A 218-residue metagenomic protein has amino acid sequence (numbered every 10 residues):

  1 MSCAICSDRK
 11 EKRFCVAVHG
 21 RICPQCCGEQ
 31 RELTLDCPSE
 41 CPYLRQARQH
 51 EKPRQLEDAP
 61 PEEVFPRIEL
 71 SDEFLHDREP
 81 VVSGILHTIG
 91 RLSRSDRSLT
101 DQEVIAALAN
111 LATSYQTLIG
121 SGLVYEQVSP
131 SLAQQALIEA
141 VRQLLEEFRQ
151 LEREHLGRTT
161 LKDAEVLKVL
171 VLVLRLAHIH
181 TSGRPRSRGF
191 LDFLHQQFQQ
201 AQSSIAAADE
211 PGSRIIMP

Functional and structural regions predicted by a protein language model:
M1-D58: N-terminal cysteine/histidine-rich coordination modules
C6-K10, G20-C23, V64, I68 (+5 more regions): A near-ubiquitous, low-amplitude feature marking generic local secondary-structure context
F14, C37, F65, F74 (+4 more regions): Phenylalanine-focused residue identity feature
E29-L33, E79, S83-L191: Conserved mixed alpha/beta catalytic, RNA-binding, or beta-rich assembly cores of soluble enzyme, regulatory
L33-T34, P53-P61, Y115-G122, S203-I205: Short, charged low-complexity intrinsically disordered segments located at boundaries of structured domains
P42-L99, E103-A106: Charged, amphipathic alpha-helical linkers/stalks
K52-A59, H76-S83, L137-L144, Q196-S204: Hydrophobic transmembrane alpha-helix bundles
R175-P218: Charge-dense, extended regions
